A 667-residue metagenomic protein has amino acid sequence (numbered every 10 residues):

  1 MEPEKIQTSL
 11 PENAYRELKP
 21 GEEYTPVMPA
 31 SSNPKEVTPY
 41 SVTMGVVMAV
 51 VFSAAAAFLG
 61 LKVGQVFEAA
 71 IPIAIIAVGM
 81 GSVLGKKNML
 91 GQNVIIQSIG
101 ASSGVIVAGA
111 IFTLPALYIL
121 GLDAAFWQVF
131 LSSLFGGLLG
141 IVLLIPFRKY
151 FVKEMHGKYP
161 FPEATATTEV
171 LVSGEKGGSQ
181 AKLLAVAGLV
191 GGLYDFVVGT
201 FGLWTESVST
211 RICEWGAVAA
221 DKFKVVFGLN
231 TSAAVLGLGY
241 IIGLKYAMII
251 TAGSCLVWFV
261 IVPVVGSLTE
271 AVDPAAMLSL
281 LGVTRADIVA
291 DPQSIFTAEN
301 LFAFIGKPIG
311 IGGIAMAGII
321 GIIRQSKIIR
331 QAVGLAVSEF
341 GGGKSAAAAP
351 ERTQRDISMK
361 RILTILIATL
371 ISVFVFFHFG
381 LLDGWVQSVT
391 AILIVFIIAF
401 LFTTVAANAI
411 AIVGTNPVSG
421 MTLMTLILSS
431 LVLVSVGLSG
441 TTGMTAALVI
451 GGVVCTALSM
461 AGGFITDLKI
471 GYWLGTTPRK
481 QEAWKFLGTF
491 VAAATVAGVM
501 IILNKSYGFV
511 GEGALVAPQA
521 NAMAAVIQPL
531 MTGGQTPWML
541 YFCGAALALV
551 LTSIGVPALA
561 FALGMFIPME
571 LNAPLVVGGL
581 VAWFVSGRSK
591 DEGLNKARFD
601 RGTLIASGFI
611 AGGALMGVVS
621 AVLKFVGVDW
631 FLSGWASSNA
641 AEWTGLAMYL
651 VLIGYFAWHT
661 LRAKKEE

Functional and structural regions predicted by a protein language model:
M1-E667: Alpha-helical multipass membrane-protein architecture
